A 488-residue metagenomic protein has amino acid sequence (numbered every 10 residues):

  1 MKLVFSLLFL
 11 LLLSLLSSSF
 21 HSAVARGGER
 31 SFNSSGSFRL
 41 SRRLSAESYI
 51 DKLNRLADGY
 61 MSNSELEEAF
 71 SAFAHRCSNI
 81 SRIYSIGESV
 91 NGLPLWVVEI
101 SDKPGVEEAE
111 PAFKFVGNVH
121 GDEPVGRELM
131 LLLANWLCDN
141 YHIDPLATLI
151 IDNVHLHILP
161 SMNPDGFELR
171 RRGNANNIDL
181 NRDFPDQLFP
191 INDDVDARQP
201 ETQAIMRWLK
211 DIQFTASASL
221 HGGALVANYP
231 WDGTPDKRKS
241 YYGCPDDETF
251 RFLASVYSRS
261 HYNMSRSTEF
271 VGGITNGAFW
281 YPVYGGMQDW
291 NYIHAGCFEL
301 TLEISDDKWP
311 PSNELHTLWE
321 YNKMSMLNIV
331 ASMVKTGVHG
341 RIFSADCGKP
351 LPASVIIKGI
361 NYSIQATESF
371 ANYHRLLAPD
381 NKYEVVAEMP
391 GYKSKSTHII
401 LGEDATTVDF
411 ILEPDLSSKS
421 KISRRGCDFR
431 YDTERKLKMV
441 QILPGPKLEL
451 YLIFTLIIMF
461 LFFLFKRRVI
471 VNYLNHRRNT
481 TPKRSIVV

Functional and structural regions predicted by a protein language model:
K2-S22, F454-L461: Cleavable N-terminal signal peptides of Sec/SRP-targeted secreted and luminal proteins
L11-S41, L464: N-terminal signal peptide
V106-S255, R259-T268, G273-I274, N291-Y292 (+2 more regions): Active-site/substrate-binding loop(s) of hydrolase catalytic cores
V338, S344-S363, R424-T433: Short, ordered, surface-exposed loop/turn motifs in non-cytosolic proteins
S354-P379: Short, acidic Ser/Thr/Gly-rich low-complexity loop/linker segments typical of extracellular and cell-surface proteins
D380-G391: A short, solvent-exposed beta-strand micro-motif common in secreted/extracellular proteins
P390-S417: Structured interaction patches on ligand/partner-binding surfaces of diverse proteins
I470-V488: Cytoplasmic C-terminal tails of single-pass
